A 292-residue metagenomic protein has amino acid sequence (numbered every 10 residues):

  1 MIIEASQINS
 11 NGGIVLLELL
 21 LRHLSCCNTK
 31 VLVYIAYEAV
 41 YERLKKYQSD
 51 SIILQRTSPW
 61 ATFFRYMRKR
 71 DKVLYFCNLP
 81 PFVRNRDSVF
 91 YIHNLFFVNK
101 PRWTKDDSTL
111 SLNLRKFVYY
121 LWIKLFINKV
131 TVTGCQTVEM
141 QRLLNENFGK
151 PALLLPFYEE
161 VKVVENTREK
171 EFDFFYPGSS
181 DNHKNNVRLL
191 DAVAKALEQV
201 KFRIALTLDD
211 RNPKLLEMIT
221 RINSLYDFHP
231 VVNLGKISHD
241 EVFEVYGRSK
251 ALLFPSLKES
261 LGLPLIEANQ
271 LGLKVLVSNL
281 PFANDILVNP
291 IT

Functional and structural regions predicted by a protein language model:
I2, T167-K184, L190-V193, A205: Conserved donor-binding/catalytic core segment of Leloir-type glycosyltransferases
N11-R22, D181-K195: A conserved mid-protein helix/loop that constitutes part of the nucleotide-sugar donor-binding site
V33-A39, F202-M218, G235: Glycosyltransferase donor-sugar binding loop
M67, E244-S249: Short alpha-helical donor nucleotide-sugar binding micro-motif in glycosyltransferases
S111-T133: Membrane-proximal helix-turn-helix segments that form the acceptor-binding/catalytic region of lipid-linked
E217-D240: Nucleotide-activated donor-binding/catalytic signature segment of Leloir-type glycosyltransferases, i.e., the conserved
L257: Aromatic "clamp/platform" in nucleotide-sugar-dependent glycosyltransferases that forms part of the donor/acceptor
L265, K274-V277: Short hydrophobic beta-strand element within catalytic cores of glycosyltransferases and related nucleotide-activated
